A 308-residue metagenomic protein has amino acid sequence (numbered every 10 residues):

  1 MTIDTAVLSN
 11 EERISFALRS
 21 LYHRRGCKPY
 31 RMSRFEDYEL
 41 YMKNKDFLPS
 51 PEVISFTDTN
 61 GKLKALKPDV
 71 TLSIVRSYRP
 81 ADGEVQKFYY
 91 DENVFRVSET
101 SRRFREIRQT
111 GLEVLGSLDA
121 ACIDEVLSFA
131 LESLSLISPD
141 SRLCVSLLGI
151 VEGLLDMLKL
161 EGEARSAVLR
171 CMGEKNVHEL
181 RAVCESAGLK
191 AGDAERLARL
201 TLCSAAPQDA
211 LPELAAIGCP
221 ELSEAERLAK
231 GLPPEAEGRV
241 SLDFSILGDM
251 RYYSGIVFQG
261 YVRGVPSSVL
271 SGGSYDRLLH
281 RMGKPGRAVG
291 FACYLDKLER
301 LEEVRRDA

Functional and structural regions predicted by a protein language model:
M1-K67, D124: TRNA-binding/sensing appendages of the translation machinery
V7-R25, D37, D69-D82, Y89-D140 (+1 more regions): Positively charged, Gly/Ser-enriched RNA/tRNA-binding surfaces
Y30, C144, S241-D243: General small-molecule cofactor/ligand-binding pocket signal
M32-P51, S146-D156, I246-G255: Beta-rich nucleic-acid/ligand-interaction surfaces
E52-D58, L160-A182: Acidic, His- and aromatic-enriched active-site or binding-groove loops in soluble protein domains that engage sugars
L66, S146, C293: A conserved hydrophobic position in a structured secondary element of the catalytic/binding core that shapes
I137-D140, C144-L154, G162-A164: Extended alpha-helical scaffolds
L147, M172-N176, A206: Short, solvent-exposed helix-helix connector turns and helix-capping sites enriched in acidic/polar residues
